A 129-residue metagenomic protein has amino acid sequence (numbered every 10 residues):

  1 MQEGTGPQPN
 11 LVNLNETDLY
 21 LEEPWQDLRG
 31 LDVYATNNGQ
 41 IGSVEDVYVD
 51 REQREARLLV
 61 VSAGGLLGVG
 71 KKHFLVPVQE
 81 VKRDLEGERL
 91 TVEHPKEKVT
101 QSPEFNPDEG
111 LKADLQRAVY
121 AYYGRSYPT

Functional and structural regions predicted by a protein language model:
M1-T129: Peripheral interaction segments used for macromolecular assembly
